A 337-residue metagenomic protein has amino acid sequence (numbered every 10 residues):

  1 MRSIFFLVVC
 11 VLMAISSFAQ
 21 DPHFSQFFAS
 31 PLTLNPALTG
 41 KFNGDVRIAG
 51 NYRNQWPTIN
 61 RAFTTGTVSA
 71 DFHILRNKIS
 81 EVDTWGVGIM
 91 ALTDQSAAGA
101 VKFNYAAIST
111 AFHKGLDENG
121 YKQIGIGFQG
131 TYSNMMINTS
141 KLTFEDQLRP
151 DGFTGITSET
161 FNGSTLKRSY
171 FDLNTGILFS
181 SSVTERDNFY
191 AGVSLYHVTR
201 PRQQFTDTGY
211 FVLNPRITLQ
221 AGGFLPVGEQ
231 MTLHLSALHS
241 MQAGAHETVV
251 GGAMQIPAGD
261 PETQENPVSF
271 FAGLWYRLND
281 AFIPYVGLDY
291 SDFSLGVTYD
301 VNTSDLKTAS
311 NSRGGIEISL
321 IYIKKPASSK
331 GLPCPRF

Functional and structural regions predicted by a protein language model:
I4-M13: Sec-dependent N-terminal signal peptides
I15-A19: Sec/Tat signal peptide C-region and signal peptidase I cleavage site
Q20-F337: Subset of outer-membrane beta-barrel
